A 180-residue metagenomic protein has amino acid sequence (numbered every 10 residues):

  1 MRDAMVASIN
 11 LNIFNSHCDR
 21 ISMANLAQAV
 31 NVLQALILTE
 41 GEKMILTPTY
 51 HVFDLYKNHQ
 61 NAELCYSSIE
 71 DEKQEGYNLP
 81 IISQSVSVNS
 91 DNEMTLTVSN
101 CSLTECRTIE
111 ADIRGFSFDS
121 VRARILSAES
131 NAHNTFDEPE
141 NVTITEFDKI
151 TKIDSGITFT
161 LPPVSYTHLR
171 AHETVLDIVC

Functional and structural regions predicted by a protein language model:
M1-Q60, L64-I82: Aromatic/acidic polysaccharide-binding cleft in carbohydrate-active enzymes
N10-F14, G41, I82-V86, T97-V98 (+2 more regions): Generic recognition of flexible, low-complexity loop/linker segments
V30-L36, L103-C106, S130-H133: Flexible loop/turn segments at secondary-structure boundaries
L79-S117, A123: Carbohydrate-binding surface patches
S117-I157, L161: Acidic, Ser/Thr/Pro-rich beta/coil linker or hinge segments at domain junctions
P162-Y166: Tight coil/turn sites that cap or link beta-strands
T167-T174: Conserved small/polar residues in nucleotide/adenosyl-binding loops
I178-C180: Hydrophobic alpha-helical segments, chiefly the membrane-spanning helices and signal/signal-anchor peptides
